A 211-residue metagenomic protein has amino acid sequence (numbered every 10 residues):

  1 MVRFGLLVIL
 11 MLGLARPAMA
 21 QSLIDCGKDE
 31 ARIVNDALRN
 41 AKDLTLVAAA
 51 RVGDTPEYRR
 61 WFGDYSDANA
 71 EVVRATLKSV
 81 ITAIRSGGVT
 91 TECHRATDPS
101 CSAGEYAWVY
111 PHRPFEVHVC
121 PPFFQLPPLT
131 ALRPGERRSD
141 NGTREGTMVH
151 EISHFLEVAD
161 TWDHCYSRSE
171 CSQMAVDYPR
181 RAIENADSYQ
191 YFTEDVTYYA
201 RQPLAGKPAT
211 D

Functional and structural regions predicted by a protein language model:
M1-L6: Bacterial N-terminal signal peptides that target proteins for export
L7-V8, A18: Cleavable N-terminal signal peptides
L10-L14: Hydrophobic core
A18-T143, F155-D211: Predominantly extracellular/secreted Zn2+-dependent metalloproteases
M148, I152-L156: Active-site His/Glu-centered metal-binding helix of metallohydrolases
